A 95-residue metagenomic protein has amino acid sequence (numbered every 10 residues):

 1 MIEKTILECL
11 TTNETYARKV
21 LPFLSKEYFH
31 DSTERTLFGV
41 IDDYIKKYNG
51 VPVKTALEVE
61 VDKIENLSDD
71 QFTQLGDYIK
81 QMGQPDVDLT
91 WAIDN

Functional and structural regions predicted by a protein language model:
M1-N95: Noncatalytic partner-interaction/assembly domains of nucleic-acid and motor enzyme complexes, especially the accessory
